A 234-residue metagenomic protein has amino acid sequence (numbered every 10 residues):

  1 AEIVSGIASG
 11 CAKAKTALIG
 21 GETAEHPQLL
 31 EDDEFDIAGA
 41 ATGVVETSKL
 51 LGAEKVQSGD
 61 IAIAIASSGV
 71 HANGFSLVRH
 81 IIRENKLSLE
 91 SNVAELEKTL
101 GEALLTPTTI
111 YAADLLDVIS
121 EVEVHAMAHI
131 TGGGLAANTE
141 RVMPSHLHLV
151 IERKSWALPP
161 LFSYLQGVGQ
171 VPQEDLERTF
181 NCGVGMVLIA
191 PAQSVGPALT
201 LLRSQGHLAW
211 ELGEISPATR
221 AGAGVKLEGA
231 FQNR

Functional and structural regions predicted by a protein language model:
A1-S76, E214, K226-A230: Glycine-rich anion-binding loops of enzyme active sites
E2-A14, L30-I37, L89, A94-L105 (+1 more regions): Glycine-/charge-enriched secondary-structure boundary and capping motifs
V56-E102: Acidic, glycine-rich loop-and-beta core segments that form the ion-binding/anion-interacting portion of active sites
